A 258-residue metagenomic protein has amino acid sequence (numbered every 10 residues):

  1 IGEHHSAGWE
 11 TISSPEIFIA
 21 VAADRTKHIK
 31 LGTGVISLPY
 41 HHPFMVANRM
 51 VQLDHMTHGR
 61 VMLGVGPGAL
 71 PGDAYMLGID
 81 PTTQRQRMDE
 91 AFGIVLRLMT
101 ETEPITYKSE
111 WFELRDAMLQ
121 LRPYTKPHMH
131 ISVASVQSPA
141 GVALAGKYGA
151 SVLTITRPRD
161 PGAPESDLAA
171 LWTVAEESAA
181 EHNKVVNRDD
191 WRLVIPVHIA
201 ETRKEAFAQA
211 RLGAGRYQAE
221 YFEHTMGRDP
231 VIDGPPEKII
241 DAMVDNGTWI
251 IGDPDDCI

Functional and structural regions predicted by a protein language model:
I1-I258: Active-site-adjacent structural elements that line small-molecule/cofactor binding pockets in enzymes
